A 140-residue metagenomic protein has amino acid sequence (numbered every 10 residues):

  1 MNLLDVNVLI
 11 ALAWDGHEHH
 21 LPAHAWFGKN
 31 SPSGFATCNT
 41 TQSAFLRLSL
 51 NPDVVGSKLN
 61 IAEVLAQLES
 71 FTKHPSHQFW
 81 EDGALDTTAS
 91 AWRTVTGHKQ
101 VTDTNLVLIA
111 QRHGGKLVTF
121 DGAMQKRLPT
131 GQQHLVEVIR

Functional and structural regions predicted by a protein language model:
M1, A84-T96, T104-R140: Acidic, PIN/NYN-like endoribonuclease modules and their adjacent C-terminal/linker elements
M1-T37, S49, D53-E63, P129: Short, well-structured N-terminal submotif of metal-dependent ribonuclease cores
N7-V8, T40, G122-A123: Alpha-helix/helix-capping structural signal
D15, N39-S43, L65-V95: Acidic catalytic patch
G34, S76-Q78, H134-E137: Conserved beta-strand segments of alpha/beta enzyme cores
T37-N39, V101, T119: Short beta-strand scaffold positions
